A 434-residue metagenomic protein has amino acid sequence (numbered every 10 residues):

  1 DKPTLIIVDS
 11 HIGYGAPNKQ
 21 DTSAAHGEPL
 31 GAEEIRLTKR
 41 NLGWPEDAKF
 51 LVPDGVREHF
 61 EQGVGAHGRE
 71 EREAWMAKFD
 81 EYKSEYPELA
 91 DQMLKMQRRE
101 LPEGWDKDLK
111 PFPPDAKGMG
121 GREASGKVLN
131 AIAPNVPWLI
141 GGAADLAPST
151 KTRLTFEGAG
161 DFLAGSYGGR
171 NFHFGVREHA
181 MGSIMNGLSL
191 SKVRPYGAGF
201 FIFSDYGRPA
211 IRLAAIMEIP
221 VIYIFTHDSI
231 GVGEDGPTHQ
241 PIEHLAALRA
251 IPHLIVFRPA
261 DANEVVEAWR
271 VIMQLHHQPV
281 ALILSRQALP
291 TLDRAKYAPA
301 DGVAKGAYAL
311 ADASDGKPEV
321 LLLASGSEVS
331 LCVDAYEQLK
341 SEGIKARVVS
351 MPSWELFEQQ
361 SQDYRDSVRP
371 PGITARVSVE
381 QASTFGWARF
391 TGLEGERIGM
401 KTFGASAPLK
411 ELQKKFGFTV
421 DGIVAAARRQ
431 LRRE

Functional and structural regions predicted by a protein language model:
D1-P53, H59, G231-P237, V265 (+1 more regions): Thiamine diphosphate
R57-I283, Q287-P290, S361, V368 (+2 more regions): Thiamine diphosphate
